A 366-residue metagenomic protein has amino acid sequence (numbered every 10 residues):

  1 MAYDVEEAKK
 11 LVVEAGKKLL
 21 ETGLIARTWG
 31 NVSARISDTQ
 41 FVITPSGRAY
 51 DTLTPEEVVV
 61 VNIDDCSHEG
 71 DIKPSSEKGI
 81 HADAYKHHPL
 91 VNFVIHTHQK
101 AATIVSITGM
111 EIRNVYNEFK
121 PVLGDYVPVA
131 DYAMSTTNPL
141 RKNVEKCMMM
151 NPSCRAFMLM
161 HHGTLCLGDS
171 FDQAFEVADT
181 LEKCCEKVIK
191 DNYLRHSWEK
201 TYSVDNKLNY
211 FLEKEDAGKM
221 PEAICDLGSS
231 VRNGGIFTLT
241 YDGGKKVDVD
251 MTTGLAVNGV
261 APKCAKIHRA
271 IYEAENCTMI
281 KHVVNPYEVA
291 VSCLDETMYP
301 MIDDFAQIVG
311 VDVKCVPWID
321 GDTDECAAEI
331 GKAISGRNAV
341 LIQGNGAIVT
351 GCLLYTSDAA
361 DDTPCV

Functional and structural regions predicted by a protein language model:
M1-S357: Glycine-rich flexible loops
Y355-V366: Single conserved hydrophobic/aromatic residue that forms the stacking wall/gate of nucleotide- or nucleobase-binding
